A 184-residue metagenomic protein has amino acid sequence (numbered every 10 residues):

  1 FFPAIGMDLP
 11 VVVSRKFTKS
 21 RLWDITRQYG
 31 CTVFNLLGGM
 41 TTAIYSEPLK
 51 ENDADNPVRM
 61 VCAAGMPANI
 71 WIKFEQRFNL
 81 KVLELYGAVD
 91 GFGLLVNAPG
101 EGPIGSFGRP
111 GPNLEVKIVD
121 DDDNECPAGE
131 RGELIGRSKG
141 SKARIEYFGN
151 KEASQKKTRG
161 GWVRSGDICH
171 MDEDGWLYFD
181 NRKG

Functional and structural regions predicted by a protein language model:
F1, G6-M7, W23-D24, Q28-L36 (+3 more regions): Gly/Ser/Thr-rich phosphate-binding loop
L9-I25: ATP-dependent adenylate-forming carboxylate-activation enzymes
L37-M40, G140-S141: Beta->alpha turn/N-cap motifs
G87, G108, D167: Active-site glycine-centered loops adjacent to acidic/histidine catalytic or metal-binding residues that shape
L95-P99, F107-G108, E125-E130, I145-G149: Active-site glycine/GP-rich loop and adjacent strand/helix microenvironment that borders small-molecule binding pockets
G105-P110, K157-G161: Short Gly/Pro-enriched turn/cap motifs at secondary-structure boundaries
E115-K117, I168: Generic short beta-strand
P127-G129, I135-G184: Conserved ATP-binding/catalytic segment of the ANL
